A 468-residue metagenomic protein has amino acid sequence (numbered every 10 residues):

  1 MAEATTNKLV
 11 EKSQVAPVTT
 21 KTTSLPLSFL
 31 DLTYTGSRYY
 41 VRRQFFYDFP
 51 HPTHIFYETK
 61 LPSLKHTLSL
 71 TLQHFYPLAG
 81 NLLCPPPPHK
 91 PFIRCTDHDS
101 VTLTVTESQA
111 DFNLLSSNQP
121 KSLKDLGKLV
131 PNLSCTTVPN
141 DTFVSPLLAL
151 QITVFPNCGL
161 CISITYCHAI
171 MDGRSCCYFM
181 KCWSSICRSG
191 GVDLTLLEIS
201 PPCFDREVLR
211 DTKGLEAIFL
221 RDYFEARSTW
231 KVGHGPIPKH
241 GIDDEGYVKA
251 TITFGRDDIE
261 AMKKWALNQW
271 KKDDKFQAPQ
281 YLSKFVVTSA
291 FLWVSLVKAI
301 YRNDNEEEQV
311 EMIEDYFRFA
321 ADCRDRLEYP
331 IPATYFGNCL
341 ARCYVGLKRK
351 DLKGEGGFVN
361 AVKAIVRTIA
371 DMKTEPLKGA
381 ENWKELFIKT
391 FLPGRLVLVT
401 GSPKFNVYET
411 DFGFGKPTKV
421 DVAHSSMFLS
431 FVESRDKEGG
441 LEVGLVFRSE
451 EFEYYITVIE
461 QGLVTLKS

Functional and structural regions predicted by a protein language model:
A4-T6, K12, P17-S24, S37-R38 (+3 more regions): Soluble acyl-CoA-dependent acyltransferase catalytic core bearing the H(X)4D motif
N7, E11, G415-T418: Generic cytosolic/nucleocytoplasmic N-terminal low-complexity/intrinsically disordered segments
T23, L27-L32: Short, low-to-moderate order helix/coil transition modules at the start of elongated helical scaffolds
Y34, L147-T153, S425-S434: Short, surface-exposed beta-strand/loop micro-motifs that present aromatic residues
L392-S468: Low-complexity, glycine/alanine/valine/leucine- and proline-rich hydrophobic stretches
